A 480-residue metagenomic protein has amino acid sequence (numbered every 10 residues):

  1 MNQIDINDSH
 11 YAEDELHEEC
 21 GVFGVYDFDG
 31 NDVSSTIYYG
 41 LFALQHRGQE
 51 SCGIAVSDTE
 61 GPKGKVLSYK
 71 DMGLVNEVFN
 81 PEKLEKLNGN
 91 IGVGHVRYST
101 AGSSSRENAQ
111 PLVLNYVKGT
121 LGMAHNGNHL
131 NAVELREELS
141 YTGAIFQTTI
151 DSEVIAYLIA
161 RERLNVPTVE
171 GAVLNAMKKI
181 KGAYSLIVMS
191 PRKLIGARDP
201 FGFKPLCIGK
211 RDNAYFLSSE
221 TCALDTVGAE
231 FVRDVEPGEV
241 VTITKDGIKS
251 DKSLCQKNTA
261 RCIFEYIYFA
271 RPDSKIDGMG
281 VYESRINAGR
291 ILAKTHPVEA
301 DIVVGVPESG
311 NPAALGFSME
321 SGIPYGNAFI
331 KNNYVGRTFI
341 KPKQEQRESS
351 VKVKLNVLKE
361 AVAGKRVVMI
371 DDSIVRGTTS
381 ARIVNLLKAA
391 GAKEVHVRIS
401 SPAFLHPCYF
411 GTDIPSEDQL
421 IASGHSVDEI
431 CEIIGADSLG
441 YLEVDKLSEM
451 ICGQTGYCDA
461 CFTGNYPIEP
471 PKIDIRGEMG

Functional and structural regions predicted by a protein language model:
M1-P237, T242-A300, V306, E394 (+1 more regions): Conserved short alpha-helical segments that host acidic/polar catalytic motifs at enzyme active sites
T100-A101, N131, I195, F203-K204 (+7 more regions): Flexible loop/turn segments at secondary-structure boundaries
A144, N165-V166, P297-D301, M319-G326 (+2 more regions): Secondary-structure transition/capping motifs at alpha-helix termini and the adjoining loop/turn into the next element
T148, E153-L158, Y325-G336, I433-I451: A conserved beta-strand->alpha-helix junction
M177, R192-K193, G228-D234, C255 (+1 more regions): PRPP-dependent phosphoribosyltransferase catalytic core
V303, G310-F317, S321, Y325 (+1 more regions): Extended, hydrophobic alpha-helical segments in both membrane/secreted and soluble proteins
G322-V367, T378, L405-G411, P415: Short, glycine/charge-rich flexible loops or terminal/linker lids adjacent to PRPP-binding catalytic cores
N356-I370, I374-V375, I399, P470-G480: Mobile, glycine- and charge-enriched loop segments and immediately flanking short secondary-structure elements within
